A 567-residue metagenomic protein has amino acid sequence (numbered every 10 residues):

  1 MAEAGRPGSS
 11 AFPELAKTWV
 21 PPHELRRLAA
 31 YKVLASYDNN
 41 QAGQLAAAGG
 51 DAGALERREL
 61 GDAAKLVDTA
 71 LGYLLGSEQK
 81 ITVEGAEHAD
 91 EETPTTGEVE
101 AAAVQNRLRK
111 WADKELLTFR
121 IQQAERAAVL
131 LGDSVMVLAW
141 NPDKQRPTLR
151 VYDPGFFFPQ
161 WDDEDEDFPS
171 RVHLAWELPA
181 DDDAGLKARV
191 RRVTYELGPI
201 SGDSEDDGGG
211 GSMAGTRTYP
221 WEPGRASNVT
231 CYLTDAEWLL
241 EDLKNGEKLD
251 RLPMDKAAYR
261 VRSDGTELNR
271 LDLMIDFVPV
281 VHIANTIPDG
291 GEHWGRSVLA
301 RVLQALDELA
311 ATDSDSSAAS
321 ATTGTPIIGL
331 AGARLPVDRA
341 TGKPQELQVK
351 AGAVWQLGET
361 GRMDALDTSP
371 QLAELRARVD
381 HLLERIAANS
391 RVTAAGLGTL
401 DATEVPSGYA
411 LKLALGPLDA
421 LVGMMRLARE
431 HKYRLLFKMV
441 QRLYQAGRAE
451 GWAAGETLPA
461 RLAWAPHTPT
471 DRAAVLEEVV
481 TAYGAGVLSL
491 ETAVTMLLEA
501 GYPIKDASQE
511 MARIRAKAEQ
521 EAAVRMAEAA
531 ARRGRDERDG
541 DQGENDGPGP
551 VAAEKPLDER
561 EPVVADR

Functional and structural regions predicted by a protein language model:
M1-K187, I200-M213, M526, G543-R567: Extended, helix-rich architectural segments
E100, V151-F157, R296-R301, K343-A351 (+1 more regions): Short intrinsically disordered coil segments
E100-V104, D113-I121, A128, V298-R301 (+4 more regions): Short amphipathic alpha-helical segments
G132-S134, P326, A353, A460: Structural beta-strand/beta-sheet cores of well-ordered domains, especially the beta-sheet scaffolds that support
V135-E292: Extended, regular secondary-structure scaffolds
L243-L413, A465: Extended, charged amphipathic alpha-helical segments
R334-R362, L366, P370-R567: C-terminal helix-loop subdomains that flank or include functional centers
